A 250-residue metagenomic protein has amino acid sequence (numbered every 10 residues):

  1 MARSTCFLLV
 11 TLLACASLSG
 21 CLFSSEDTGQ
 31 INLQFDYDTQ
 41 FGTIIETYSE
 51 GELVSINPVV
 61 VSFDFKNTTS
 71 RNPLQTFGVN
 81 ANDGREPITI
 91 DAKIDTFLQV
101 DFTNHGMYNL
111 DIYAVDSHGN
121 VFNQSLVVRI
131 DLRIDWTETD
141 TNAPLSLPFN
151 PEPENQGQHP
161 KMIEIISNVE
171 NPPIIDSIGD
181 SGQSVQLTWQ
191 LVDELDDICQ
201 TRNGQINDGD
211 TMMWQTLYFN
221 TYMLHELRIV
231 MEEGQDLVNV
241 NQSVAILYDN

Functional and structural regions predicted by a protein language model:
M1-F35: Secretory targeting signatures
V60-N72, N168-E170: Acidic, Ser/Thr
A81, F97-N104, Y108: Residue-level recognition of secondary-structure-to-loop junctions
E86-I94: Short beta-strand segments within Ig-like beta-sandwich modules, predominantly Fibronectin type-III
D111-A114: Hydrophobic/tyrosine-rich beta-strand signature of extracellular beta-sandwich/beta-rich modules, prominently
H118, G179-D197, F219-N250: C-terminal edge strands of extracellular/lumenal beta-sandwich accessory domains
I130-P151, D249-N250: Low-complexity, Pro/Ser/Thr- and charge-rich linker/hinge segments at domain boundaries
P148-Q205: Acidic, Ser/Thr/Pro-rich low-complexity intrinsically disordered segments
